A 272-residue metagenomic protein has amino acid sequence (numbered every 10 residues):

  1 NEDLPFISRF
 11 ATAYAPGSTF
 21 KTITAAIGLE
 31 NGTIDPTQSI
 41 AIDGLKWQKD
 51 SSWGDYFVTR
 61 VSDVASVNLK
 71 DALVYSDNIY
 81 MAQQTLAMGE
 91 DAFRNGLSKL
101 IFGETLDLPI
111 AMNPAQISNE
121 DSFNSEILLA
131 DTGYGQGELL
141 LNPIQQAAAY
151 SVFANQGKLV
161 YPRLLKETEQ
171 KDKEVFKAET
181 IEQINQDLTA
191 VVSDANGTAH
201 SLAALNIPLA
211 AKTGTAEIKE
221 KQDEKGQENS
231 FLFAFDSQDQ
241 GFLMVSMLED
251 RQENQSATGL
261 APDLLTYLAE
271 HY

Functional and structural regions predicted by a protein language model:
N1-T12, A26-D250: Beta-lactam-recognizing serine transpeptidase/beta-lactamase-like catalytic domain environment
A11-F20: Gly/Ser-rich catalytic serine loop of serine hydrolases
D172, T258-Y272: Short, gly/Ser/Thr-rich active-site loops of penicillin-recognizing serine hydrolases
E249-L260: A short acidic/glycine-rich loop-to-helix N-cap element
